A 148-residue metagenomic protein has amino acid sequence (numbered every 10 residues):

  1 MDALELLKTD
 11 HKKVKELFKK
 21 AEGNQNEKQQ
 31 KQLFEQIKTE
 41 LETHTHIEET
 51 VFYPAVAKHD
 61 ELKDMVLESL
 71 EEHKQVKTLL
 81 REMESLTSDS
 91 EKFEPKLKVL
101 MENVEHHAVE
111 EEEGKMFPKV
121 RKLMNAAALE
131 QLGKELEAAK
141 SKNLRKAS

Functional and structural regions predicted by a protein language model:
M1-S148: Small-residue-biased structural context
